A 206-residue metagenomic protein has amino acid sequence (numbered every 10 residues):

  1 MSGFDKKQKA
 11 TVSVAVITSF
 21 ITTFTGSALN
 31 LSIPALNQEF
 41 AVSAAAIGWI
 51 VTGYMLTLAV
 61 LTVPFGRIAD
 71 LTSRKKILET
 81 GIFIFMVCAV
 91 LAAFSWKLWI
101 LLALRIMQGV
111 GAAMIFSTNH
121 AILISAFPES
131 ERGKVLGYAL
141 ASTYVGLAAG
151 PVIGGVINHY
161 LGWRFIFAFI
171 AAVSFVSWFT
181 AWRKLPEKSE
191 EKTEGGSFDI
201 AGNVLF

Functional and structural regions predicted by a protein language model:
A10-I47, V51-T52, V60-F65: Extracytoplasmic
T23, S27, A93, G109-S117 (+1 more regions): Small-residue-rich segments within alpha-helical transmembrane domains of MFS-like 12-TM solute carriers
L36-N37, I68-A69, I153-L161: Interfacial helix-cap and linker-helix signal at transmembrane-aqueous boundaries of multi-pass secondary transporters
E39-A41, S73, F94-I100, P128 (+1 more regions): Helix-breaking motifs and short loop linkers at transmembrane-helix boundaries and internal kinks in secondary membrane
V60-W99: Conserved MFS/SLC helix-loop-helix module at the cytosolic interface between two early adjacent transmembrane helices
C88-A93, Q108, I124, A181: MFS-fold secondary transporters
I106-S142: Cytoplasmic helix-loop-helix junction between adjacent transmembrane helices in 12-TM secondary transporters
H159-F206: Hydrophobic transmembrane-helix bundles of small-molecule transporters
